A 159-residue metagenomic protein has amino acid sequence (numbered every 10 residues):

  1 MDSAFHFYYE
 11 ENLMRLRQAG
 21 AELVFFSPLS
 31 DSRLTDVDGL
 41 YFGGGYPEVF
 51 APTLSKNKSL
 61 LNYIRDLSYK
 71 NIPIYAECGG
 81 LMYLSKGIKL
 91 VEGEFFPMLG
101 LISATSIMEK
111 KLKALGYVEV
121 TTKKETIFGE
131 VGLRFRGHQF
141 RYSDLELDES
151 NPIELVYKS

Functional and structural regions predicted by a protein language model:
M1-A4, R141-Y142: G-domain G4 guanine-recognition motif of GTPases
F5-N57, L61-L67: Phosphate-binding active sites in nucleotide-utilizing proteins
Y9-E11, G87, G132, N151: A short secondary-structure junction signal
Q18-E22, Y69, A104-I107, L145: Generic secondary-structure signature for well-ordered alpha-helical cores
A19-A21, D38, K70, P97 (+2 more regions): Structural beta-strand/beta-sheet cores of well-ordered domains, especially the beta-sheet scaffolds that support
V24-F25, Y41, A76, Y83 (+1 more regions): Structured core elements
P47-T126: Cysteine-nucleophile active-site neighborhood
M108-S159: Amide-donor transfer/coupling interface in amidating biosynthetic enzymes
